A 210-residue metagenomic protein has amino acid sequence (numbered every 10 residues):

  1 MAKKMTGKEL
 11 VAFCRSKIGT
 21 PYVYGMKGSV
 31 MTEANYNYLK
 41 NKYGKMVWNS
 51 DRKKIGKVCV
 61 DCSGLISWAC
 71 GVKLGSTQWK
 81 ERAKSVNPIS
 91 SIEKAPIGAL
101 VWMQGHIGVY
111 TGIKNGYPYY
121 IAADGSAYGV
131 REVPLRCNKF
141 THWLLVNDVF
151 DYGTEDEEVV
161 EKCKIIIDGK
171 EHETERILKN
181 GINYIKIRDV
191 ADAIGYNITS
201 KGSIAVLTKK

Functional and structural regions predicted by a protein language model:
M1-S63, Q104, I121-A123, N147-G153 (+2 more regions): N-terminal capping segments
A2-V11, V60-S63, S67-L135: ...with weaker cross-activation on analogous glycine-rich loops/strands in unrelated enzymes
C14-Y22, M26, C70-L74, I194-N197 (+1 more regions): Sec/Tat-exported extracytoplasmic proteins
S29-V30, W79-S85, K201-T208: Short linear loop/turn motifs
L135-K139, S203-I204: Extracellular interaction modules
N138-E158: Low-complexity, Gly/Ser/Thr/Pro-rich intrinsically disordered linker/tail segments
G153-K210: Primary recognition of N-terminal secretory signal peptides and signal-anchoring hydrophobic helices
